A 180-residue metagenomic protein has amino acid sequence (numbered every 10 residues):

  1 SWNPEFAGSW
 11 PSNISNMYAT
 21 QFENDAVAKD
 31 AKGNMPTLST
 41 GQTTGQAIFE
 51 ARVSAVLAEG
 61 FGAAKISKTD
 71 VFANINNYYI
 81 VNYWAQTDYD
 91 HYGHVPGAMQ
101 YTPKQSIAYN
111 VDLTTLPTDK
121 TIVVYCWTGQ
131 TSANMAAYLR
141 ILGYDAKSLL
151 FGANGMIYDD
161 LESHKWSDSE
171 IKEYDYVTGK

Functional and structural regions predicted by a protein language model:
S1-P4, Y101, A108-Y158: Catalytic cysteine-centered active loop of the rhodanese-like fold, especially the PTP/DSP P-loop
N3-Y89, I171-K180: Flexible, polar/low-complexity N-terminal or interdomain linker segments that lie immediately upstream of folded
G62-F72, G97-N110: A short, well-structured beta->alpha microelement
A63-A64, M99-P103, M156-D175: Surface-exposed intrinsically disordered loops and tails
Y83, Y101-P103, L149, G179: Conserved beta-strand termini and adjacent loop/short-helix elements that scaffold enzyme active sites in alpha/beta
Y89-P96: Short loop/helix-cap segments at secondary-structure boundaries that form the rim of catalytic
